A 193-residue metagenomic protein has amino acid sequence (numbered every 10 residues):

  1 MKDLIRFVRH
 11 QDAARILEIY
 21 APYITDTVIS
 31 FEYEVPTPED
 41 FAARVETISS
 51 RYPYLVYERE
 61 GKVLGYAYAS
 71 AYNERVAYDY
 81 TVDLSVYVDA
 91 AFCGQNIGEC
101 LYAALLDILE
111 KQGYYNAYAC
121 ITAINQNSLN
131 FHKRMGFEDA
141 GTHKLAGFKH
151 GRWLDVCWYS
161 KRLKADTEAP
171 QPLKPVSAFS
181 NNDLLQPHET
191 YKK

Functional and structural regions predicted by a protein language model:
D3, K62-Y66, L154: Glycine-rich phosphate/pyrophosphate-binding loop shared by adenosine-nucleotide-utilizing enzymes
L4-I16: A short beta-loop-alpha structural element at the N-terminal edge of CoA-dependent acyl/N-acetyltransferase catalytic
L17-R44: Conserved GNAT-fold acetyl-CoA-binding loop/helix
P36-A91, Y102-A103, R162-L163, K192: Acetyl-CoA-dependent GNAT
C93, A119-L129: Conserved beta-strand-loop-alpha-helix junction that forms the acyl-donor binding cleft
G94-D107, N130-R134: Conserved acetyl-CoA-binding loop-helix of GNAT-fold acetyltransferases
L109-I121: Conserved GNAT acetyl-CoA-binding A-motif
Y118-I121, E138-D155, K164-A165: Conserved catalytic-core motifs of GNAT/GCN5-like acyltransferases
